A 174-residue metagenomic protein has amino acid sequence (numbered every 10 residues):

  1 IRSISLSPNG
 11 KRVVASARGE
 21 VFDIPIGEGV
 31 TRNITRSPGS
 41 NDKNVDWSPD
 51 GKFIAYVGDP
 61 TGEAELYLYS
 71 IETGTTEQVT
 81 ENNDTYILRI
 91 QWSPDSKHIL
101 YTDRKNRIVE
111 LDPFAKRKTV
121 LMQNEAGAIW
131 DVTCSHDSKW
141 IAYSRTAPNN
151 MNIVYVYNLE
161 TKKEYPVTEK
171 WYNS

Functional and structural regions predicted by a protein language model:
I1, P25-K43, S48, G58-D59 (+6 more regions): Multi-bladed beta-propeller domains
R2-G19: Beta-strand-rich domains and repeat architectures in extracellular enzymes and scaffolds, especially beta-propellers
V13, G51-I54, S96-I99, S138-I141: Hydrophobic beta-strand positions that form the internal "hydrophobic ladder" of WD40/Gbeta-like beta-propeller blades
A15-R18, F22, Y56, Y101: Amphipathic, well-packed alpha-helical segments that form the structural scaffold of globular domains
G19-E20, T61-G62, N106-R107: Loop/turn residues immediately N-terminal
V132-S138: Conserved long hydrophobic alpha-helices within structured protein cores
